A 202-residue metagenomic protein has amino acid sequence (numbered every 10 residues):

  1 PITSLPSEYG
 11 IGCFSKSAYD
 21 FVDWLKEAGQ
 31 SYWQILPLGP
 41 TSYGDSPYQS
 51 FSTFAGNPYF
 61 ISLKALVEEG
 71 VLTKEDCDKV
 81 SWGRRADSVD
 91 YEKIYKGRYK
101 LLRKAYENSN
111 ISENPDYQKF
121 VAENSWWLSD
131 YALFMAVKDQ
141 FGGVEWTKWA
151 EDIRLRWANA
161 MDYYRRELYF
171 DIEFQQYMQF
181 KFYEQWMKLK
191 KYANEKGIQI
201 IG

Functional and structural regions predicted by a protein language model:
P1-G202: Acidic/aromatic-lined carbohydrate-recognition and catalytic surfaces of CAZymes acting on diverse glycans
